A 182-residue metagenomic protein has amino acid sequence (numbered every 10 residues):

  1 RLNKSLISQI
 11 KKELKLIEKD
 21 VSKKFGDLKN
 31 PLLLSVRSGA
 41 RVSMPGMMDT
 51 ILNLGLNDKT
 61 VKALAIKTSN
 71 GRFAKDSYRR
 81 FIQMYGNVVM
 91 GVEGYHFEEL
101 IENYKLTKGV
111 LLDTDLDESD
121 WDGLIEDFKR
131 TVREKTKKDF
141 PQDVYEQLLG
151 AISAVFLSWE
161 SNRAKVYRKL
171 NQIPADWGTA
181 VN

Functional and structural regions predicted by a protein language model:
R1-N182: Nucleotide/phosphate-binding sheet-loop regions of phosphoryl- and nucleotidyl-transfer enzymes
